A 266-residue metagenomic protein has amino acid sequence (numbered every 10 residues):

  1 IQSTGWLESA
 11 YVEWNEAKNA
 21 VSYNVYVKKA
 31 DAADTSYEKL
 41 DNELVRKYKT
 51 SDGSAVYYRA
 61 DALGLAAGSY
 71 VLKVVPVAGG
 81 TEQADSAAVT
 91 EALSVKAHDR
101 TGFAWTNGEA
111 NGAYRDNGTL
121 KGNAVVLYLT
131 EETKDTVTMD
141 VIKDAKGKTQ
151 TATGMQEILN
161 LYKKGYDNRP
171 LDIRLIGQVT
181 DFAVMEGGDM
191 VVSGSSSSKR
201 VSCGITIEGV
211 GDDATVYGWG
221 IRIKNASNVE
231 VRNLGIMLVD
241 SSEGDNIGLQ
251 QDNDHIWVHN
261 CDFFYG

Functional and structural regions predicted by a protein language model:
S3-V21: Conserved aromatic anchor
A10, R46, G53-D61: Short S/T/G- and acidic-enriched coil/turn segments that sit immediately N-terminal to beta-strands in beta-sandwich
K18-K49: Extracellular low-complexity, O-glycosylation-prone stalks/linkers
A55, A60-A84: Beta-strand-rich modules
A66, A78-A104: Extracellular fibronectin type III
T101-D172: Acidic Gly/Asp/Thr-rich repetitive segments characteristic of extracellular carbohydrate-active and adhesion proteins
V141-N168, F182-T206, A214-R232, L238-D254: Extracellular beta-strand-rich solenoid/capping regions of secreted or surface-exposed proteins that bind or remodel
